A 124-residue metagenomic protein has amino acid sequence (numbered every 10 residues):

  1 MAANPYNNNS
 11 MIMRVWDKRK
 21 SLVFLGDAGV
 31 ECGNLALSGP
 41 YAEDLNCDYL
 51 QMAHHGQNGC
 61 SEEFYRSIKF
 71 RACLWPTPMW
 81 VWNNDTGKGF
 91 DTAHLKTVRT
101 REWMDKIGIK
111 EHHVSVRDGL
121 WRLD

Functional and structural regions predicted by a protein language model:
M1-W82: Active-site-proximal loop/helix segments of hydrolase catalytic cores
A3-N7, I12, A72-D124: Binuclear metal-ion centers of metallo-dependent hydrolases, dominated by the metallo-beta-lactamase
